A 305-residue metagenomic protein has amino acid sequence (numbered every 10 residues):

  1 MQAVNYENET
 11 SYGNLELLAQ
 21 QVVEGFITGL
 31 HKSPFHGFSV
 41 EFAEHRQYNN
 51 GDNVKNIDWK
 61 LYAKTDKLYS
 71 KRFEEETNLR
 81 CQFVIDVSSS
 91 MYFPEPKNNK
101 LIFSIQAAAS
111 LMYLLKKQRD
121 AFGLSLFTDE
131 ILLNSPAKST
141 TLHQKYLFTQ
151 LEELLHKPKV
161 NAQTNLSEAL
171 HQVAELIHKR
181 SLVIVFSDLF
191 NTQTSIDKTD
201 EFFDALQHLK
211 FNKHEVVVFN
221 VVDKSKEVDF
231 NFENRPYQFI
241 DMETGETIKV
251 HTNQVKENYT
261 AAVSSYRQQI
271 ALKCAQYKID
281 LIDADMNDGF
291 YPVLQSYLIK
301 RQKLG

Functional and structural regions predicted by a protein language model:
M1-T28, Q47-D52, L61, S70-Q106 (+1 more regions): Exposed, interaction-prone extracellular/peripheral surfaces
F35-S39: A positional/architectural concept
F42: Short hydrophobic/aromatic beta-strand or adjacent loop that forms the aromatic wall/cage of a ligand/substrate-binding
K55-T65: N-terminal low-complexity, intrinsically disordered segments
